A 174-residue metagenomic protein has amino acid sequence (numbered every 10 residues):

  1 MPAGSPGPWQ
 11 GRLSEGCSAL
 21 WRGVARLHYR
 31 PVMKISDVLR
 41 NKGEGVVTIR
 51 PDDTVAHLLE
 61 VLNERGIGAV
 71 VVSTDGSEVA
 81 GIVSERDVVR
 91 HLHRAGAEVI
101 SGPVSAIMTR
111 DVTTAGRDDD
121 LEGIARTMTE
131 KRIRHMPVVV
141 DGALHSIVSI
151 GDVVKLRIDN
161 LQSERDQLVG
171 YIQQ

Functional and structural regions predicted by a protein language model:
H28-E44, S84-T114, D120-T129, I150-Q174: Tandem CBS (Bateman) regulatory domains
K34-T54, V72-V79: Short, charged helix-to-loop "capping" segments that act as catalytic/coupling loops
T48-G66, V72-T74, T114-R132, V139: The conserved cystathionine-beta-synthase
E64-I67, V71, A80-R94, R134-P137 (+1 more regions): Short beta->alpha transition motifs characteristic of CBS
